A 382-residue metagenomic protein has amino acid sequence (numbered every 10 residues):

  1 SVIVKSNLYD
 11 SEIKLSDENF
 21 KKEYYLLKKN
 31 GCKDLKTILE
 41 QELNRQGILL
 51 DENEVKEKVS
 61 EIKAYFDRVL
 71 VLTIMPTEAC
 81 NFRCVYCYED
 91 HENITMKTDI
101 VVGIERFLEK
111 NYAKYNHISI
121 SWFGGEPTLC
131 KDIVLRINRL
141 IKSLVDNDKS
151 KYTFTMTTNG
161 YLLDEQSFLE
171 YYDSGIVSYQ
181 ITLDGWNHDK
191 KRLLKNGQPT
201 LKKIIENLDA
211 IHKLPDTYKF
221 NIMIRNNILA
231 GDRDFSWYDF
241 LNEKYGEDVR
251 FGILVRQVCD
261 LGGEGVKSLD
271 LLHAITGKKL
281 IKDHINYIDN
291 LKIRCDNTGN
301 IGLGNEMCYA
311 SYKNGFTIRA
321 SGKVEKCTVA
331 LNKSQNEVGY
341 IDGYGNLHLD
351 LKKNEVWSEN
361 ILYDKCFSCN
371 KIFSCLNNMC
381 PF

Functional and structural regions predicted by a protein language model:
S1-I38, I361-F382: Radical SAM enzyme core and accessory elements
V2-K14, L35-T73: N-terminal [4Fe-4S]-dependent radical SAM core
Y9, D90-I94, R192-Q198: Short glycine-enriched, charge-decorated loop/helix-capping segments at active-site entrances that position
C32, V329-F382: Flexible mid-to-C-terminal extensions adjoining Fe-S/redox cofactors in radical SAM and related proteins
D67, V71-I100: Canonical Radical SAM [4Fe-4S] cluster-binding loop centered on the CxxxCxxC motif and its immediate flanking residues
E105-F123, C130-R256: Radical SAM/AdoMet-radical enzyme domain recognition
D189-K313, T317-S321, S334-E337: Radical SAM enzyme [4Fe-4S]-AdoMet core and its adjacent flexible, acidic and glycine-rich loops/tails across
